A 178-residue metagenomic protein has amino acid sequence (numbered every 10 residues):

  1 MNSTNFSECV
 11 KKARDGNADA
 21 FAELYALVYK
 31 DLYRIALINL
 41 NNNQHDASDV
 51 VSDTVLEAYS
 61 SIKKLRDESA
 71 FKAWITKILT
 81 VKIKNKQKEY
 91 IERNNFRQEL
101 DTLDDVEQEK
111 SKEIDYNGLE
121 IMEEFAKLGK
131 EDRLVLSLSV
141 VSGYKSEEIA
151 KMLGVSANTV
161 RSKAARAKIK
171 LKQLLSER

Functional and structural regions predicted by a protein language model:
M1-K30, A126, M152, E177: N-terminal module of bacterial RNA polymerase sigma factors
R14-E23, Y33-D53, E177-R178: Short, charged helix-capping/linker segments at alpha-helix termini
V28-K30, N39-L40, S137-Y144: Short helix-capping/turn signature of helix-turn-helix
D49-L56, S60, S69-V81: Structural recognition of an alpha-helix C-terminal capping motif at a helix-to-coil junction
T54, I78, L136, E148-A150 (+1 more regions): Hydrophobic positions on the alpha-helical face of helix-turn-helix-like DNA-binding modules
K63-D67, K77-Q98, R166: Arg/Lys-rich amphipathic alpha helix in sigma70-family domain 2
K86-K112, Y116: Short, basic/polar amphipathic helix motif occurring as a linker/hinge flanking DNA-binding modules in transcription
D132, V141, E147-R178: DNA-recognition helix of helix-turn-helix
